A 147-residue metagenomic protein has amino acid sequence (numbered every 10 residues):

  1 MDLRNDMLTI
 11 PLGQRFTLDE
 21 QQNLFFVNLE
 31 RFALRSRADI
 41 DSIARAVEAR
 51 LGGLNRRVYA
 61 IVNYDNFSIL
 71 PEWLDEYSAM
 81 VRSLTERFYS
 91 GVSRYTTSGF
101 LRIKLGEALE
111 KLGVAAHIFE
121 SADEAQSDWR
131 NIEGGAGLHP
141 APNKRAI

Functional and structural regions predicted by a protein language model:
M1-I147: Amphipathic, Lys/Arg-enriched alpha-helical "gate/interface" segment within cytosolic domains that mediates
